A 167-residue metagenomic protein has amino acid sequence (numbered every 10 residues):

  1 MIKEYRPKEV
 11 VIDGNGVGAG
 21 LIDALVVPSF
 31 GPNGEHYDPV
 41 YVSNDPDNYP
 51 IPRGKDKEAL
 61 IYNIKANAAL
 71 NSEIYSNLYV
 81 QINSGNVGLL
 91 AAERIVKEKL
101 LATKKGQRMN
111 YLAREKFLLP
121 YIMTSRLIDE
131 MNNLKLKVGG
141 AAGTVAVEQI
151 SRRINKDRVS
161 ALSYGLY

Functional and structural regions predicted by a protein language model:
M1-G139: Mg2+-dependent endonuclease catalytic cores in nucleic-acid-processing enzymes, primarily RNase H-like
G139, G143-Y167: Acidic, Mg2+-coordinating catalytic module of metal-dependent nucleases/exonucleases that use a two-metal-ion mechanism
